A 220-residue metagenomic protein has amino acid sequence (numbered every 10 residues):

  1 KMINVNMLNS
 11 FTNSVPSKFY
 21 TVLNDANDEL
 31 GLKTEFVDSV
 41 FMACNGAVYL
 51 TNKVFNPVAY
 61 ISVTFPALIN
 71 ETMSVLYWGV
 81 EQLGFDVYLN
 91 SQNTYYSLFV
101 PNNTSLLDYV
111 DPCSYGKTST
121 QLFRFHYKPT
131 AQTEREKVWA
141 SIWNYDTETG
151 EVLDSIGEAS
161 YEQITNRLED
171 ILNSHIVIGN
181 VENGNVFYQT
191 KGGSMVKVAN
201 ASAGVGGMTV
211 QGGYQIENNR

Functional and structural regions predicted by a protein language model:
K1-R220: Mature, structured domains of secreted/extracytosolic soluble proteins
